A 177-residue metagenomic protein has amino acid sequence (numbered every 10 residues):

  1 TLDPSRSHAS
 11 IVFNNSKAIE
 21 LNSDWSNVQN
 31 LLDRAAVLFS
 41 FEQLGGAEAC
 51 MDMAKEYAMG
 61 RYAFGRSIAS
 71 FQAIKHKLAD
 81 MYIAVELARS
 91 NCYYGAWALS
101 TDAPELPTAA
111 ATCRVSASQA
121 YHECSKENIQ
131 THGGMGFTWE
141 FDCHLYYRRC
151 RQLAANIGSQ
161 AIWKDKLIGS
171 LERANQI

Functional and structural regions predicted by a protein language model:
T1-E20: Flexible, small-/acidic-enriched active-site or ligand-binding loops
S16-S26, G65: Acidic-glycine-rich active-site phosphate/pyrophosphate-binding loop
N30-I177: Alpha-helical interface subdomain recognition
